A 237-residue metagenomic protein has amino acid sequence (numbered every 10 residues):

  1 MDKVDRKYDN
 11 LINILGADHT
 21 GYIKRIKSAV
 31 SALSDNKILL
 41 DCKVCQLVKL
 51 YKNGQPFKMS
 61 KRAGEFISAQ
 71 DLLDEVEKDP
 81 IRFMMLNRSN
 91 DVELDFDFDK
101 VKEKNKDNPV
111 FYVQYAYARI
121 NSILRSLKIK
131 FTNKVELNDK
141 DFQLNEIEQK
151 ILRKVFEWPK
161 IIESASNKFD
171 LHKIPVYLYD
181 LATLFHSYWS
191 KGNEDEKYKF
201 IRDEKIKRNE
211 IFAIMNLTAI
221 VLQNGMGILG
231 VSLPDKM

Functional and structural regions predicted by a protein language model:
M1-M237: Non-catalytic interaction-recognition regions
